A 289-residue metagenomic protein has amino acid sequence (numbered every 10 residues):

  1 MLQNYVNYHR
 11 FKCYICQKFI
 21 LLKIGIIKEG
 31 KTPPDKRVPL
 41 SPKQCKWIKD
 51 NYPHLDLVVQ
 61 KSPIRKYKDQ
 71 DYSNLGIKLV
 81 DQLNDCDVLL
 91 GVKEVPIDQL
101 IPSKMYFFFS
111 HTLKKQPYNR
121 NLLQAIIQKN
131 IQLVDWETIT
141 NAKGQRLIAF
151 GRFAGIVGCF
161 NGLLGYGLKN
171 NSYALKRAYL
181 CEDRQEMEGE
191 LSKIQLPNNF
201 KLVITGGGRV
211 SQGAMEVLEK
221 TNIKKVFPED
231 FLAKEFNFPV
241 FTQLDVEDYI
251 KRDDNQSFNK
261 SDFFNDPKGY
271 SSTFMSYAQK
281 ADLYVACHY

Functional and structural regions predicted by a protein language model:
C13-C16: Cysteine-centered motifs
K23, I97-F200: Glycine/serine-rich phosphate-binding loop and adjoining beta1-alpha1 elements at the start of nucleotide-handling
K23-A125: An N-terminal-biased, well-structured beta-alpha scaffold segment characteristic of Rossmann-like dinucleotide-binding
K31-S62, K176-K280: Glycine-rich phosphate/diphosphate-binding loop of Rossmann-like nucleotide-binding domains
N84-I97, F264-Y289: Glycine-rich phosphate-binding loop
